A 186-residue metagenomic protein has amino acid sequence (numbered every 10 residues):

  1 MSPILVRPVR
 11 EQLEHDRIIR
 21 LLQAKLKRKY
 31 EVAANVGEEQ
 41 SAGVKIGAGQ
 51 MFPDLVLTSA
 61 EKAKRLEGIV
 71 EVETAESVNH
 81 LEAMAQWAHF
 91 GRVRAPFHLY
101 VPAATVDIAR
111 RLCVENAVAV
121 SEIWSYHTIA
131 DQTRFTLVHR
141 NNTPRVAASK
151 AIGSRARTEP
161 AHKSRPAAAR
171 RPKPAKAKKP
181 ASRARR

Functional and structural regions predicted by a protein language model:
M1-G68, E76, H139: Active-site metal-binding core of divalent-cation-utilizing nuclease and nuclease-like domains
Q12-L13, V78-A88, A117, N142-T158: Short secondary-structure transition/capping segments
G43-Q50, H80, R94-F97, E115 (+3 more regions): Short alpha-helical interface elements
K64-L81, R134-A147: Hydrophobic transmembrane alpha-helix bundles
R65-E67, T74-W124: Catalytic cores of nucleic-acid endonucleases
A104-G153: Domain-level recognition of nuclease-like catalytic cores that cleave nucleotide substrates
A147-R186: Polybasic, lysine-enriched low-complexity intrinsically disordered terminal tails
